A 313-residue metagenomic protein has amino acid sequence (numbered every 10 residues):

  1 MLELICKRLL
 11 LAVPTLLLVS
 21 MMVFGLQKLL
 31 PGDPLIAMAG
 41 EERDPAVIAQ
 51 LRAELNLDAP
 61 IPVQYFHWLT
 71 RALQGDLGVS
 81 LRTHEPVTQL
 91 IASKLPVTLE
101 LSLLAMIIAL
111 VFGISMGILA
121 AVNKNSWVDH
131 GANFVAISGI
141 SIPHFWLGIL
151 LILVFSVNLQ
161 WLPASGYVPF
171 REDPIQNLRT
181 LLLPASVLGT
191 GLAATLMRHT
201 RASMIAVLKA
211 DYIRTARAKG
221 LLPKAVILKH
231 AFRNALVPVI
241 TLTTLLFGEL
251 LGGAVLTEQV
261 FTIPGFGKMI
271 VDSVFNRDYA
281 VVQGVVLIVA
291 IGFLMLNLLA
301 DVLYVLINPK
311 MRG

Functional and structural regions predicted by a protein language model:
L2-L4, L95-V128, H144, V157 (+1 more regions): Alpha-helical transmembrane segments of integral membrane proteins, especially multi-pass inner/plasma-membrane
C6-A12, L16: N-terminal signal-anchor/signal peptide hydrophobic helix marking the start of the first transmembrane segment
A12, S20, E42, L110 (+5 more regions): Residue-level recognition of pore/gate-forming positions within transmembrane alpha-helices of multi-pass
T15-F66, L159-T180: Hydrophobic alpha-helical transmembrane segments of membrane transport/permease proteins and related membrane-embedded
M22-L29, A59, H67-T70, F134-S165 (+2 more regions): Membrane-water interface segments at the C-terminal ends of transmembrane alpha-helices in multi-pass inner-membrane
R43-D76, L182, I213, F261-D272: Short hydrophobic, aromatic-rich alpha-helical segments embedded in or entering the lipid bilayer of multi-pass
A53-I61, L77-V87, V168-L181, L188 (+1 more regions): Membrane-interfacial helix-loop-helix junctions in multi-pass membrane proteins
D58-I114: An internal, D/E-rich "acidic patch" concept
